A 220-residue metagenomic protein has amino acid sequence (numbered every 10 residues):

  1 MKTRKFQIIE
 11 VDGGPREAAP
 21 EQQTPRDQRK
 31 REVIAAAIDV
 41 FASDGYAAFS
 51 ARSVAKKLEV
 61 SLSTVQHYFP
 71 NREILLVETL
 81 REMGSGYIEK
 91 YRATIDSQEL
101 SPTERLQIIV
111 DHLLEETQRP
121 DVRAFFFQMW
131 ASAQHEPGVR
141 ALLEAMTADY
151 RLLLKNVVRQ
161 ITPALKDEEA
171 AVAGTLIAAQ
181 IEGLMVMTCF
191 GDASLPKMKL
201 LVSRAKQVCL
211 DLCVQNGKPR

Functional and structural regions predicted by a protein language model:
M1-Q28, D39, N216-R220: N-terminal intrinsically disordered/low-complexity leader segments
R29-E32, A36, V40-I74, E78: Helix-turn-helix
Q66-F69, E115, Q128-H135: Short helix-capping/turn signature of helix-turn-helix
E78, R92-V122, A173-I177, V202: Hydrophobic alpha-helical connector segments
R81-Y87: Short, basic, alpha-helical segments at the C-terminal edge of helix-turn-helix-like DNA-binding modules
E115-R119, H135, I177-P196, V208-K218: Amphipathic C-terminal alpha-helical segment
Q118-F127, P137-T162, V172, K199-S203 (+1 more regions): Amphipathic alpha-helical packing segments from all-alpha helical-bundle domains
